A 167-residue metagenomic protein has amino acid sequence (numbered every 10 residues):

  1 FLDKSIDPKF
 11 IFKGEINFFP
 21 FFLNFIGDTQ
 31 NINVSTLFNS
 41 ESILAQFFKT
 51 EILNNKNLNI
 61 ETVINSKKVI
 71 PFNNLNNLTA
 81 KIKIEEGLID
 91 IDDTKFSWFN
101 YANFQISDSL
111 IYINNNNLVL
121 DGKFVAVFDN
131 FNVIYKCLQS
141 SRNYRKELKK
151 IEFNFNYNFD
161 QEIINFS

Functional and structural regions predicted by a protein language model:
F1-S167: Membrane-proximal interfacial segments on either side of biological membranes
